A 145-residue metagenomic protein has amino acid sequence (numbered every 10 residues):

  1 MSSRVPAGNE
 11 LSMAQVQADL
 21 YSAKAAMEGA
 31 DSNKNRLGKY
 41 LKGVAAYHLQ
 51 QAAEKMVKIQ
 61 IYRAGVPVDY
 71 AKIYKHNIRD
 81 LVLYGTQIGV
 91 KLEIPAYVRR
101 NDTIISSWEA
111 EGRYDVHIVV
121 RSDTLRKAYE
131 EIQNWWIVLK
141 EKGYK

Functional and structural regions predicted by a protein language model:
M1-K145: Terminal alpha-helical segments
